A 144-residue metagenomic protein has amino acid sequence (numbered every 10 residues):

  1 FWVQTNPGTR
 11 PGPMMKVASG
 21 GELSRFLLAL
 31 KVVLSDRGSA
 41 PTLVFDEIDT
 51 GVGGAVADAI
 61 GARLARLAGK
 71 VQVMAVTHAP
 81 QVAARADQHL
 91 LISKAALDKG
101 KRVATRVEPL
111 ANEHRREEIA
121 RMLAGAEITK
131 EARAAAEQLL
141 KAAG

Functional and structural regions predicted by a protein language model:
F1, T5-P7, G21-L43: GG-anchored amphipathic helix commonly corresponding to the ABC/SMC/Rad50 NBD signature/C-loop
F1, V17, L27, R116-G125: Internal helix-turn-beta structural module
P7-P11, E22, K101, E113: Short flexible coil/turn linkers enriched for glycine and charged/polar residues that connect secondary-structure
P11-V17: Short pre-catalytic strand/loop immediately N-terminal to key active-site residues, enriched for Gly-Thr
G12, R37-G38, T50-D58: Conserved D-loop-proximal element of ABC-family nucleotide-binding domains
V32-D36, G54, R66: Conserved helix-loop functional segments at active or binding sites
D46-E47: Walker B catalytic acidic pair
A55-G144: C-terminal lobe/lid and adjacent interdomain/linker elements of RecA-like ASCE P-loop ATPase modules
